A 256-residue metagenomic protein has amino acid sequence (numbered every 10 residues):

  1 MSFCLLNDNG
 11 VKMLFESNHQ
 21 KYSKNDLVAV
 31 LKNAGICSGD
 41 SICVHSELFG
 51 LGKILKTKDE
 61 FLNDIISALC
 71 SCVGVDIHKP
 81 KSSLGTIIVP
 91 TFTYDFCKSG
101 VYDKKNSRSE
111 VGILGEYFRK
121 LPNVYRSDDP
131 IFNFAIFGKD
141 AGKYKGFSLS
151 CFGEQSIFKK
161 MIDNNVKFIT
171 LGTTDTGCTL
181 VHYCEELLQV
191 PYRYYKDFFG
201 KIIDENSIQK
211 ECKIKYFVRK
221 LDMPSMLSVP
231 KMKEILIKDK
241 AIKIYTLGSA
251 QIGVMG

Functional and structural regions predicted by a protein language model:
M1-G256: N-terminal and secondary-structure boundary signal
